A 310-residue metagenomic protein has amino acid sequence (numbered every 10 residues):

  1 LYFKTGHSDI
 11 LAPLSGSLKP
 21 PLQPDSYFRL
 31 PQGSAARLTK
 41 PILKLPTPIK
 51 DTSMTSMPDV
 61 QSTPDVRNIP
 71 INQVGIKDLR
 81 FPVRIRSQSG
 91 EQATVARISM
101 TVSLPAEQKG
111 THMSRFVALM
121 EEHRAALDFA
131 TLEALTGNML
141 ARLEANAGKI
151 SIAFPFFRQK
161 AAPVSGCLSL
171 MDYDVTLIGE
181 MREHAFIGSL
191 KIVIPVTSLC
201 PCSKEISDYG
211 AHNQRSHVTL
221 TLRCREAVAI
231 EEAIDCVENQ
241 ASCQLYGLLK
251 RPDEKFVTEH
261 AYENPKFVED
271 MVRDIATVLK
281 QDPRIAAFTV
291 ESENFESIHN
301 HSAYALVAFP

Functional and structural regions predicted by a protein language model:
L1-P48: Intrinsic disorder/low-complexity segments
M54-P310: N-terminal intrinsically disordered, cationic/polar leader segments that include organellar targeting peptides
